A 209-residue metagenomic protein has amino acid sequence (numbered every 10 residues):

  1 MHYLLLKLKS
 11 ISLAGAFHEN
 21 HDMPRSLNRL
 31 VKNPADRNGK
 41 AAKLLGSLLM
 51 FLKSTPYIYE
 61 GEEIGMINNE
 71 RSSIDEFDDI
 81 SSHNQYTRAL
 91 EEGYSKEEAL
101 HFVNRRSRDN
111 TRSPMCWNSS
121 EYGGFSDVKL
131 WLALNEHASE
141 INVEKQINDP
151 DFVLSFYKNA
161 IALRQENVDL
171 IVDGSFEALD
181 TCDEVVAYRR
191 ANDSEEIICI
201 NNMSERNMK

Functional and structural regions predicted by a protein language model:
M1-K209: Active-site and adjacent substrate-binding regions of carbohydrate-active enzymes
